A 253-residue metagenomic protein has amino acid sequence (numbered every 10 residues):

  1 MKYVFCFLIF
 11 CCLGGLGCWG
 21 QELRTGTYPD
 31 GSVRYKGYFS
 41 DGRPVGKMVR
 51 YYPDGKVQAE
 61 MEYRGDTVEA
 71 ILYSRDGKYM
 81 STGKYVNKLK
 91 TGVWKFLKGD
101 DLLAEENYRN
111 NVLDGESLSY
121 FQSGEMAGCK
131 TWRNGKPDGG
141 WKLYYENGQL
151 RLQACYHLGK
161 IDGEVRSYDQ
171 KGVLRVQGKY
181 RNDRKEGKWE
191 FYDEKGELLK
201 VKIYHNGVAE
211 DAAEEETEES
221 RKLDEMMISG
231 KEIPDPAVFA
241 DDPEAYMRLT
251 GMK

Functional and structural regions predicted by a protein language model:
M1-L23: Bacterial Sec-dependent N-terminal signal peptides
C18-K253: Glycine/tyrosine- and acidic-biased, solvent-exposed loop/turn segments at the edges of beta-strands
